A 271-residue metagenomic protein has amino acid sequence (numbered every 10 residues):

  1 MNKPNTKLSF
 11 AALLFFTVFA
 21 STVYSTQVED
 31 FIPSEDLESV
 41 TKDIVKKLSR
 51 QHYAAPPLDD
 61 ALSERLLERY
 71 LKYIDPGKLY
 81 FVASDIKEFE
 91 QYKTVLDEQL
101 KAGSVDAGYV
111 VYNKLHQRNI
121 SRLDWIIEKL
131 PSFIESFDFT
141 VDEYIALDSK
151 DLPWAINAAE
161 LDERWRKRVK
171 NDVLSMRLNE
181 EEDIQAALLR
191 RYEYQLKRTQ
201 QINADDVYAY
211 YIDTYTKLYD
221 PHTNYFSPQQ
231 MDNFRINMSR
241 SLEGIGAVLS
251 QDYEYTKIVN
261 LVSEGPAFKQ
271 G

Functional and structural regions predicted by a protein language model:
N2-F10: Bacterial N-terminal signal peptides that target proteins for export
K3, T22-G271: Flexible, low-complexity junctional segments that flank or bridge functional domains
A11-A20: Bacterial N-terminal signal peptides
